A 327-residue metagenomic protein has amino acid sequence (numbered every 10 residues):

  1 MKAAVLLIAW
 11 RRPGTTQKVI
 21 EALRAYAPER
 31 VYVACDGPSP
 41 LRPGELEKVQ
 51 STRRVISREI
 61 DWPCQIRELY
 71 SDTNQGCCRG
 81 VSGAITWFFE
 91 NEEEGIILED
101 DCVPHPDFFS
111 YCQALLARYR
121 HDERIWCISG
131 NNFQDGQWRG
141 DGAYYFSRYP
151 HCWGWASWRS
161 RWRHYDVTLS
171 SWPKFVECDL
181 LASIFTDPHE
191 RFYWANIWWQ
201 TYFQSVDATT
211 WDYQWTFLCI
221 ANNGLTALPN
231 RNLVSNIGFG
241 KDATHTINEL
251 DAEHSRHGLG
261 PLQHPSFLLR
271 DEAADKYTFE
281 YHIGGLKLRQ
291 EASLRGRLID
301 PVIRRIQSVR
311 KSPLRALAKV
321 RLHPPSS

Functional and structural regions predicted by a protein language model:
M1-I97, C102-S327: An acidic/histidine-cluster motif and surrounding catalytic segment that typifies divalent-metal-assisted enzyme active
